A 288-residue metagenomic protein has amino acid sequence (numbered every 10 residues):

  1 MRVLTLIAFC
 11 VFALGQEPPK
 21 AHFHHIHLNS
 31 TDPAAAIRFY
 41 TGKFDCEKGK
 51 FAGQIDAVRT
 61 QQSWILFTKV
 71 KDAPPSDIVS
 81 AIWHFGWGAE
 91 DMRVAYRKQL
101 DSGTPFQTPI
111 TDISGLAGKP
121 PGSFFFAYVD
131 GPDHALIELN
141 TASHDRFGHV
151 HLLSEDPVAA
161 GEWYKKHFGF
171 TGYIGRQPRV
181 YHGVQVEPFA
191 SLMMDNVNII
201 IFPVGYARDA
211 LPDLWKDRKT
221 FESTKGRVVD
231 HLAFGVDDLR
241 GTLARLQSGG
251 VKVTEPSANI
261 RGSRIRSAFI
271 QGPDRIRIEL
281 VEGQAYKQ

Functional and structural regions predicted by a protein language model:
V3-F12: Sec-dependent N-terminal signal peptides
P18-K20, H24-I65, V70, I113-S123 (+5 more regions): Core segments of cupin and vicinal oxygen chelate
A21-T31, D56-R59, P74-S102, F125-D130 (+5 more regions): Vicinal oxygen chelate
I65, I278-L280: Fold-core signature of tandem repeat domains
S102-Q107, T171, G250-T254: A common structural junction motif
G122-H144: Short, structured interface segments
S143-D145, R261, Q284-Y286: A short acidic/small-residue loop/turn micro-motif
